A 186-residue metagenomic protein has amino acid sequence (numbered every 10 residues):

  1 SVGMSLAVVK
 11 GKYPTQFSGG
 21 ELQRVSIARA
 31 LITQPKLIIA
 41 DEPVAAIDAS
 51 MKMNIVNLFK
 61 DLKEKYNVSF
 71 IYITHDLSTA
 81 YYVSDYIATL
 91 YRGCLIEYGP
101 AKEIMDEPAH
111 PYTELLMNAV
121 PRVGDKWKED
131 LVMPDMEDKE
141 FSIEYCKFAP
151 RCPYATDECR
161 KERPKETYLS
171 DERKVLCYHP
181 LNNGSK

Functional and structural regions predicted by a protein language model:
S1-V8, M117: Conserved ABC ATPase "signature" region
G11-P14, P100: Conserved structural locus in ABC ATPase nucleotide-binding domains
Y13-F17, E21: Conserved ABC ATPase signature
I32-K36: A short, proline-enriched helix->beta-strand linker immediately N-terminal to the Walker B motif in ABC-type P-loop
I38-D41: Catalytic Walker B motif of ABC-type/P-loop ATPase nucleotide-binding domains
I47, M51-K126: P-loop NTP-binding/switch modules centered on Walker-like glycine-rich loops
P100-K186: Short catalytic/signature loops enriched in Gly
